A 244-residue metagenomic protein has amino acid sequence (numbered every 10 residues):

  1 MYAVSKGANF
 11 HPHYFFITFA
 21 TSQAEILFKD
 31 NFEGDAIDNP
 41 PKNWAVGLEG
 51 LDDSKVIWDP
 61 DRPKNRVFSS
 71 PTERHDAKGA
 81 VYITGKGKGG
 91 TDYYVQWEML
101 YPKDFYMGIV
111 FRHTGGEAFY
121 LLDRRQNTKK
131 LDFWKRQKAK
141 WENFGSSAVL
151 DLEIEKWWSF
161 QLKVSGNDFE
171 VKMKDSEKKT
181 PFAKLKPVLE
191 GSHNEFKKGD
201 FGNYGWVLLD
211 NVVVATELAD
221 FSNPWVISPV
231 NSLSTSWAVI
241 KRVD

Functional and structural regions predicted by a protein language model:
M1-F10: N-terminal secretory signal peptides that target proteins for export/translocation
Q23-L48, P224-W225, P229-A238: Extracellular carbohydrate-recognition regions
F32, D210-V214: Extracellular beta-strand elements of beta-rich domains used for carbohydrate recognition/degradation or cell-matrix
F32, W97, W158-G191: Carbohydrate-binding surfaces in secreted/extracellular proteins
D38-R74: Extracellular glycan-recognition surfaces and repeat-rich motifs
E73-R136: Secretory/extracellular carbohydrate-interaction modules and structurally similar beta-sandwich "look-alikes"
Q137-S159: Short, aromatic/His-centered strand-loop micro-motif at the edge of beta-sheets
A183-D210: Flexible glycan-contacting loops in extracellular carbohydrate-active proteins
